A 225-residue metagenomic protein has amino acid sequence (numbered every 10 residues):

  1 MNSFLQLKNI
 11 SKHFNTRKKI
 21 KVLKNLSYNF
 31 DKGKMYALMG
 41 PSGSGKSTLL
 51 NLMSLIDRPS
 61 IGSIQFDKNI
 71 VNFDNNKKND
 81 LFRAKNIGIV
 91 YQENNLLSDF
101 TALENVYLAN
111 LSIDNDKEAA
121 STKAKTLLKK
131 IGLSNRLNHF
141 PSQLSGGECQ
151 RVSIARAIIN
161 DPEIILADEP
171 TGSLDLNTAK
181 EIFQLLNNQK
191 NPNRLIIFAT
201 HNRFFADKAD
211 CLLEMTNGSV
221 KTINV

Functional and structural regions predicted by a protein language model:
M39-P41: The feature captures the beta-strand-to-loop junction immediately N-terminal to the Walker
S54: Helix-to-loop junction immediately C-terminal to a conserved catalytic motif
G62-F73: Conserved ABC transporter NBD signature motif
F100-A109: Short coil-to-helix segment of the ABC ATPase nucleotide-binding domain corresponding to the Q-loop/switch region
F140-Q150: Conserved ABC ATPase signature
I159-E163: A short, proline-enriched helix->beta-strand linker immediately N-terminal to the Walker B motif in ABC-type P-loop
I165-D168: Catalytic Walker B motif of ABC-type/P-loop ATPase nucleotide-binding domains
